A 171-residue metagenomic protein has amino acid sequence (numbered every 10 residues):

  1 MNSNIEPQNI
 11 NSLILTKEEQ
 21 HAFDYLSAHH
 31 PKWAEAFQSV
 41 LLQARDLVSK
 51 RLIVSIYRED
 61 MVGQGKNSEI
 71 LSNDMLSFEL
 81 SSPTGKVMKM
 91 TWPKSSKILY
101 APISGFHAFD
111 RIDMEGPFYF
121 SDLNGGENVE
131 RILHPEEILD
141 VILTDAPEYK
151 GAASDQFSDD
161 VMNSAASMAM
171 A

Functional and structural regions predicted by a protein language model:
N2-A171: Noncatalytic N-terminal accessory/assembly modules of large enzymes
